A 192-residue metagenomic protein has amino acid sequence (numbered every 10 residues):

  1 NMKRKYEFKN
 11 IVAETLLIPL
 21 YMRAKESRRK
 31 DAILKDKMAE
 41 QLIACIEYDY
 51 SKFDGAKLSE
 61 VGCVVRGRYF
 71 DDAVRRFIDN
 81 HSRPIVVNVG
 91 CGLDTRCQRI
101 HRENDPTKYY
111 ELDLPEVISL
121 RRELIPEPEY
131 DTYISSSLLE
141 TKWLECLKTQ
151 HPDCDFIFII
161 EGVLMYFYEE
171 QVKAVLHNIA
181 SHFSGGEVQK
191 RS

Functional and structural regions predicted by a protein language model:
M2-V87, C91-S136: Rossmann-like AdoMet
S82-I85, D153-D155, G186: Short coil/turn segments at beta-strand junctions that form active-site/ligand-binding loops
H101-P106, Q150-P152, S181-S184: Short, conserved loop/helix-junction motifs that constitute active-site signature segments in enzyme catalytic cores
Y133, T141-L144, Y166-S184: A short, conserved alpha-helix within the catalytic core of class I
Y133-L139, I159-E161: Short, surface-exposed recognition loops or helix-turn segments adjacent to catalytic cores
K142-P152: Short amphipathic alpha-helix with an adjacent loop that forms part of the alpha/beta core around
P152-M165: Short SAM/SAH-binding signature in class I
I157-I159, L176, A180-S192: Conserved beta-strand signature within the Rossmann-like core of class I S-adenosyl-L-methionine
